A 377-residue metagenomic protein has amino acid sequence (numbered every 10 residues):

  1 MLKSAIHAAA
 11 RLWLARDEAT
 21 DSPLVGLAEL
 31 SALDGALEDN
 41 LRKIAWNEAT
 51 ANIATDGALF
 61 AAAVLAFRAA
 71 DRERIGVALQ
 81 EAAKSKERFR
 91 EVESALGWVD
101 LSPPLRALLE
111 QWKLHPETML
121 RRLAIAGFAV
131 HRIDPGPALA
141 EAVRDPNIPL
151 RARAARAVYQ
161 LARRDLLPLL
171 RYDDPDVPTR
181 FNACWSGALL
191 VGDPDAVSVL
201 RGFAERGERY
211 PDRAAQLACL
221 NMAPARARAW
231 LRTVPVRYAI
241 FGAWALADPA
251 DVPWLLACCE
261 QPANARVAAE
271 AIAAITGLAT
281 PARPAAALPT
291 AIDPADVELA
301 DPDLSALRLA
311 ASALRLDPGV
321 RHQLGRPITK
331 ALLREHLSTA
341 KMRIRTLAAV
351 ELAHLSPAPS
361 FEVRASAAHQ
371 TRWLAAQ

Functional and structural regions predicted by a protein language model:
M1-R106, L114-R121, F128-G136, A155-V158 (+3 more regions): N-terminal alpha-helical scaffold/docking segments in eukaryotic complex subunits
K43-I53, D71-A82, L101-L114, R132-R144 (+7 more regions): Amphipathic alpha-helical scaffolding segments comprising HEAT/armadillo-like alpha-solenoid repeats
L59, F89-V92, R121, R151-A152 (+6 more regions): Residue-level detector of extended alpha-helical repeat arrays and alpha-solenoid scaffolds
A63, L79, V92-E93, E110 (+9 more regions): Hydrophobic core positions within HEAT/HEAT-like alpha-solenoid repeats
F67, G97, A129, Y159 (+5 more regions): Structural signature of alpha-helical solenoid repeat scaffolds
P178, W185, A273, P289-L309 (+1 more regions): Mature, well-folded catalytic/scaffold domains that follow N-terminal targeting or propeptide regions
L190, A271-L278, S356-P357: Hydrophobic residues within the alpha-helices of tandem HEAT/HEAT-like
R266-E270, G277-D296: Alpha-helical protein-protein interaction modules
